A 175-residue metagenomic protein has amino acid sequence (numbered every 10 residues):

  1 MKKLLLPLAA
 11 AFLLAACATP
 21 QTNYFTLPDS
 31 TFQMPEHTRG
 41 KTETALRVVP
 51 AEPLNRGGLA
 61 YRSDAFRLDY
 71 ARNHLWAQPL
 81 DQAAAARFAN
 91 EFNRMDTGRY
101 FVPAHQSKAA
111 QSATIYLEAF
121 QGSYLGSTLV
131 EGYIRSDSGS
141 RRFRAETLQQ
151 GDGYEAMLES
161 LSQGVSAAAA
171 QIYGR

Functional and structural regions predicted by a protein language model:
M1-C17: Sec-dependent bacterial lipoprotein signal peptides
C17-D81: A structural "domain/chain start" motif
A18-Q33, N90, R94-S138: Surface-exposed short loop/turn segments
E43-V48, A60, S112-L117, E131-Y133 (+1 more regions): Soluble periplasmic/extracytoplasmic beta-strand elements of cell-envelope proteins
P50-A51, D64-F66, E118-F120, Y133-D137 (+1 more regions): Solvent-exposed coil/turn segments that connect beta secondary-structure elements in extracytoplasmic/periplasmic
F66-L75, G139-I172: Short secondary-structure boundary motifs at beta->alpha junctions and helix caps
D69-Y100: Mid-chain, structured segments of secreted extracytoplasmic proteins
D81, A85, A89, E131 (+2 more regions): Extracytoplasmic/secreted envelope proteins and their assembly/folding machinery, especially bacterial periplasmic
